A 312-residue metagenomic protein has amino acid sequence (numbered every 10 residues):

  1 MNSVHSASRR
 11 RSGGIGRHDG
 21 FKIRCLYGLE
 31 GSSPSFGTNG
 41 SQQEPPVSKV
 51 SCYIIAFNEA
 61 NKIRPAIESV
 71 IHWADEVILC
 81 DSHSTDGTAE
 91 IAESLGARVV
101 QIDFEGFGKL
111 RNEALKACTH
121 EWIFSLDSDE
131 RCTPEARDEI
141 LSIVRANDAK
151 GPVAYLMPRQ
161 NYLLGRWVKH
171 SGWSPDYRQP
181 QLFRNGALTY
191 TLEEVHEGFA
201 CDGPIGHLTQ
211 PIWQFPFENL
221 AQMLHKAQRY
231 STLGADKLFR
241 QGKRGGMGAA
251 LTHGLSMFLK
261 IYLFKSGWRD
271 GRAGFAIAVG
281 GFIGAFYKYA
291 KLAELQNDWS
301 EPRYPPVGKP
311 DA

Functional and structural regions predicted by a protein language model:
M1-A7, G14, G31-S32, G40: Short, positively charged low-complexity motifs
Q42-S69: N-proximal low-complexity "stem/linker" segments adjacent to membrane-targeting elements
E68-V77: Short, acidic, metal-binding catalytic loop of nucleotide-sugar glycosyltransferases
S69, D81-E93, F104, D127: A conserved acidic beta->alpha catalytic loop
W73, S94-G96, C201: Short, structured coil segments at secondary-structure junctions
A89-A117: Conserved donor nucleotide-binding strand/loop of the catalytic core
G108-L115, E121-L126, T133-W299, P305-A312: Catalytic-site signature of metal-activated, phosphate-bearing donor transferases, centered on the GT-A/GT-A-like
